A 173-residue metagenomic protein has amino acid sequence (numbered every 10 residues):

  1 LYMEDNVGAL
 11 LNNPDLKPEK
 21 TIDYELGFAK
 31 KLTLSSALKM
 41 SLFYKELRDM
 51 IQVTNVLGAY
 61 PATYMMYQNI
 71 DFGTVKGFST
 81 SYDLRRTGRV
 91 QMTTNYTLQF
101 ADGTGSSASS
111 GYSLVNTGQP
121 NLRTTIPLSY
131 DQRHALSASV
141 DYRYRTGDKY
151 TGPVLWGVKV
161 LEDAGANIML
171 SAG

Functional and structural regions predicted by a protein language model:
L1-K39, Y44-E46, G58-R85: Outer-membrane beta-barrel signature, preferentially recognizing the C-terminal barrel domain of Gram-negative
Y2-M3, V53-G58, A108-Y112: Short, flexible, mixed-charge acidic loops at enzyme active sites
F43-E46, Y64-G173: Gram-negative outer-membrane beta-barrel transporters
L47-I51: Proline-centered turn/helix-capping motifs that create local helix->coil transitions or kinks
